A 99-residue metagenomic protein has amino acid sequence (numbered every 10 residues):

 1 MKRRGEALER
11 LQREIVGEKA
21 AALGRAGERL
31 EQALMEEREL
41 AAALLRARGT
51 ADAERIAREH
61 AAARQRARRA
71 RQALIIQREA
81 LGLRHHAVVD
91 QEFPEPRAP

Functional and structural regions predicted by a protein language model:
M1-G5, A20, A42, Q72: Intrinsic disorder/low-complexity detector
M1-I15: Short, charge-rich amphipathic alpha-helices with coiled-coil/heptad character
E6, V16-A22, A26-G27, E31 (+1 more regions): Hydrophobic alpha-helical segments at protein termini of multi-pass membrane proteins
L11-E18, A22, D52-R55, E59-A62: Non-transmembrane, amphipathic alpha-helical segments
L23, L30-A33, A67-A70, L74: Amphipathic alpha-helical coiled-coil segments
E31-E54: Short E/K-rich amphipathic alpha-helical oligomerization segments
A57-P99: Amphipathic alpha-helical packing elements
